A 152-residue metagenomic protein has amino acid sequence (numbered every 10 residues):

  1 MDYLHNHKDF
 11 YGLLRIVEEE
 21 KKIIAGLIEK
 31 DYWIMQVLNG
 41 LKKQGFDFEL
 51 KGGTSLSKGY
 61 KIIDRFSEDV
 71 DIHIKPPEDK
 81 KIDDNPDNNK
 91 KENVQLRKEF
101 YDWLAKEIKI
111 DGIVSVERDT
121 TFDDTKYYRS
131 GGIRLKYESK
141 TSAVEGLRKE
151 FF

Functional and structural regions predicted by a protein language model:
M1-F152: Compositionally biased terminal segments of proteins
